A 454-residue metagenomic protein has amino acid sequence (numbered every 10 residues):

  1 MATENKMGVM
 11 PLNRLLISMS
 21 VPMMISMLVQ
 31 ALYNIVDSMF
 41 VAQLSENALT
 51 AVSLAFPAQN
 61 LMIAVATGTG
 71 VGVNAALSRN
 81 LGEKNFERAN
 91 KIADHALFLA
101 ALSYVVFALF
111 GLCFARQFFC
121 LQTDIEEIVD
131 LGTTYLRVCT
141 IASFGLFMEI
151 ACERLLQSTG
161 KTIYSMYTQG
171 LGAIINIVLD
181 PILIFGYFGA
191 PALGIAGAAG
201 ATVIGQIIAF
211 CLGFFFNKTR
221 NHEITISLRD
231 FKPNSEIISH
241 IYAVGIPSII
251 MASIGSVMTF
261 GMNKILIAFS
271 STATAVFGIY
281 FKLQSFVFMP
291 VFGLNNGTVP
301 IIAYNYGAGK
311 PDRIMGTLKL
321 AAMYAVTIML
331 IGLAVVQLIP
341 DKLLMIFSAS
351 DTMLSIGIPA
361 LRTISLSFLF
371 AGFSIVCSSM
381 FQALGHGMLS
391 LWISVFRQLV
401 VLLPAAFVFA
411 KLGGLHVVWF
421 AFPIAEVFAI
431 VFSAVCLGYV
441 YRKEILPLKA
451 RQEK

Functional and structural regions predicted by a protein language model:
M1-S20, L77-F144, A190-I246, I302-S367 (+1 more regions): Short alpha-helical transmembrane segments in multi-pass integral membrane proteins
N13-L32, V36, A58-V65, I141 (+7 more regions): Residue-level signal for short hydrophobic patches within transmembrane helices of multi-pass membrane transporters
S18-D37, V138, E149, G172 (+4 more regions): Transmembrane helical elements of multi-pass membrane transporters/channels
L28, L32-T50, F119-E126, I182-L193 (+5 more regions): Helix-terminus/linker motif at the lipid-water interface of multi-pass membrane proteins
L49-L109, L146-S165, V276-A334, L338-P340 (+1 more regions): Small-residue-rich hydrophobic transmembrane alpha-helices
L61-A64, A108, N176-P181, F210-F214 (+4 more regions): Hydrophobic transmembrane alpha-helices of multi-pass small-molecule transporters
G70, C139-Q157, S165-A173, A198-C211 (+4 more regions): Short runs within selected transmembrane alpha-helices of multi-pass transporters and secretion channels
G111, R154, D180, I184 (+8 more regions): Structural signal for membrane-spanning alpha-helices in multi-pass inner-membrane proteins, emphasizing helix cores
